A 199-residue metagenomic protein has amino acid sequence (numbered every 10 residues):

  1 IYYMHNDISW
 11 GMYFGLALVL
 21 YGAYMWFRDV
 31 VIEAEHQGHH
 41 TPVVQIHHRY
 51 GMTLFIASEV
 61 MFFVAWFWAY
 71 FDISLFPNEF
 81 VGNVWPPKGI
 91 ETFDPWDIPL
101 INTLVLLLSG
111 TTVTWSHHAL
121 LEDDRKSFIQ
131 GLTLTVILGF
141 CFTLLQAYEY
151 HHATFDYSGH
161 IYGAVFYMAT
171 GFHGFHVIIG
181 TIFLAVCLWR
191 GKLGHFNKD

Functional and structural regions predicted by a protein language model:
I1-D199: ...captures the hydrophobic TM-helix bundle architecture rather than a specific catalytic motif, and can also fire on
